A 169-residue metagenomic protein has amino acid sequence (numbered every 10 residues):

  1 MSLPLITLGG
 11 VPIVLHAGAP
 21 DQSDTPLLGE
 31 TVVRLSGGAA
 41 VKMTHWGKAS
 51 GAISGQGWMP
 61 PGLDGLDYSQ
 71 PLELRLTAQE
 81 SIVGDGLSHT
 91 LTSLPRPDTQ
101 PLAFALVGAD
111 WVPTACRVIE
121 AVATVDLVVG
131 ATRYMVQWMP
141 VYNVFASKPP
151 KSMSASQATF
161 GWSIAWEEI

Functional and structural regions predicted by a protein language model:
M1-I169: Extracellular/virion structural assembly segments
